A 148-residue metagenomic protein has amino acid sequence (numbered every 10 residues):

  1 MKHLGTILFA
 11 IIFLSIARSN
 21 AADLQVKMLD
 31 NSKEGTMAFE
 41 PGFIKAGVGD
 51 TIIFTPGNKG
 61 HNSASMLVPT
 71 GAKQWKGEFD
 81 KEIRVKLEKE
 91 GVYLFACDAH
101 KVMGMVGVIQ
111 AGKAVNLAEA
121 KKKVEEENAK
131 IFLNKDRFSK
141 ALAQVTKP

Functional and structural regions predicted by a protein language model:
M1-G5: Positively charged n-region of N-terminal signal peptides that target proteins for export
T6-S15: Bacterial N-terminal signal peptides
N20-P148: Extracytoplasmic copper-binding redox domains, predominantly the cupredoxin/blue-copper superfamily
